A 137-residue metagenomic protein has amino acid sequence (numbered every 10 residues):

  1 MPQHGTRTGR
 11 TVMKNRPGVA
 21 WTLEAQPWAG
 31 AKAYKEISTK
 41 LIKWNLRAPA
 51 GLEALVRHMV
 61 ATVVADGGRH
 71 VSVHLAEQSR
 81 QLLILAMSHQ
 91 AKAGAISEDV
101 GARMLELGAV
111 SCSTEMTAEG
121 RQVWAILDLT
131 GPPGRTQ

Functional and structural regions predicted by a protein language model:
M1-E53: Bergerat-fold GHKL ATPase/HATPase_c domain
P2-G18, T62-Q137: Conserved beta-strand-loop-beta-strand hairpin that lines the nucleotide-binding pocket of ATP/GTP-utilizing enzymes
G30, L41, M59-V60, V123-L127: Long, contiguous hydrophobic alpha-helical segments, chiefly transmembrane helices and signal peptides
K35, H58, E98-D99: Residue-level marker for well-ordered alpha-helical positions
L46-V71: Conserved ATP-binding N-box helix of the HATPase_c
